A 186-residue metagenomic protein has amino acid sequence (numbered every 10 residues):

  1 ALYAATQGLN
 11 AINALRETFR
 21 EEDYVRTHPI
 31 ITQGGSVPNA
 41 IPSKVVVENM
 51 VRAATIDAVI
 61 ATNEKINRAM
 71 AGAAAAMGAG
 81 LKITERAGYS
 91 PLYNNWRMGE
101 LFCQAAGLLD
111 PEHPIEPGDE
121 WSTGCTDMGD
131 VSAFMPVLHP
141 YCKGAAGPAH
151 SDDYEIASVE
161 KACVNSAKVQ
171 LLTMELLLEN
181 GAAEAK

Functional and structural regions predicted by a protein language model:
A1-E100, Q104-A106, E120-G129: Midchain, well-structured core segments that form catalytic/ion-binding scaffolds
N10, A185-K186: Acidic/histidine-rich catalytic neighborhood of metal-dependent amide-processing enzymes
T18-E21, M77-L81, E112-P114, L178-A185: Surface-exposed helix-capping loop/turn segments at secondary-structure junctions
C103-L108, E112, M174: C-terminal helical cap
I115-T173, L177-N180, K186: Zn-dependent metallopeptidase/amidohydrolase metal-coordination segment
